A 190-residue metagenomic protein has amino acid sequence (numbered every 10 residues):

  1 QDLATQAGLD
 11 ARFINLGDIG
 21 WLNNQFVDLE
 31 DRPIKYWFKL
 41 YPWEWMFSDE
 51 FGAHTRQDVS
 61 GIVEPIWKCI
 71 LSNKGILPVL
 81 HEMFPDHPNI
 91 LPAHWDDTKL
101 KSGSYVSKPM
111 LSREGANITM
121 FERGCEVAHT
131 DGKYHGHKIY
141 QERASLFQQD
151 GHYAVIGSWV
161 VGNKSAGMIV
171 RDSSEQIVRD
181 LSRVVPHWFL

Functional and structural regions predicted by a protein language model:
D2-A11: Short helix-loop-beta junction
R12-N24: Short connector loops at secondary-structure junctions
N23-N24, L29-I34, Y41-Q148: Active-site nucleotide/adenylate-binding loops and adjacent lid/helix of ATP-dependent enzymes
A116-L190: ATP-dependent carboxylate/phosphate-activation module, predominantly the ATP-grasp catalytic core and closely related
